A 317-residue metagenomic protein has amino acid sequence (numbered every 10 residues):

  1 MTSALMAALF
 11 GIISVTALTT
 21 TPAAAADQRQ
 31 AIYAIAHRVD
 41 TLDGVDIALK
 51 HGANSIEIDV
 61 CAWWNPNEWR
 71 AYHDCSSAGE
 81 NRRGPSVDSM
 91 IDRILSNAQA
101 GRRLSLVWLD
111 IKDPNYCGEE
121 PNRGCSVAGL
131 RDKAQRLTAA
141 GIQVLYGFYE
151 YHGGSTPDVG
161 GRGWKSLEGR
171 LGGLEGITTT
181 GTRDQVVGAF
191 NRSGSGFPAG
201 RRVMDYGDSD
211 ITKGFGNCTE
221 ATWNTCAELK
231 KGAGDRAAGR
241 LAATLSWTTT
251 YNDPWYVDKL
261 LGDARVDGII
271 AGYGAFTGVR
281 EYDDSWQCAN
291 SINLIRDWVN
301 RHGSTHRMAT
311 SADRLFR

Functional and structural regions predicted by a protein language model:
M1-A26: Secretory targeting and sorting signals
D27-D40, G44-R317: Catalytic cores of phosphodiester-bond hydrolases, prominently lipid phosphodiesterases
